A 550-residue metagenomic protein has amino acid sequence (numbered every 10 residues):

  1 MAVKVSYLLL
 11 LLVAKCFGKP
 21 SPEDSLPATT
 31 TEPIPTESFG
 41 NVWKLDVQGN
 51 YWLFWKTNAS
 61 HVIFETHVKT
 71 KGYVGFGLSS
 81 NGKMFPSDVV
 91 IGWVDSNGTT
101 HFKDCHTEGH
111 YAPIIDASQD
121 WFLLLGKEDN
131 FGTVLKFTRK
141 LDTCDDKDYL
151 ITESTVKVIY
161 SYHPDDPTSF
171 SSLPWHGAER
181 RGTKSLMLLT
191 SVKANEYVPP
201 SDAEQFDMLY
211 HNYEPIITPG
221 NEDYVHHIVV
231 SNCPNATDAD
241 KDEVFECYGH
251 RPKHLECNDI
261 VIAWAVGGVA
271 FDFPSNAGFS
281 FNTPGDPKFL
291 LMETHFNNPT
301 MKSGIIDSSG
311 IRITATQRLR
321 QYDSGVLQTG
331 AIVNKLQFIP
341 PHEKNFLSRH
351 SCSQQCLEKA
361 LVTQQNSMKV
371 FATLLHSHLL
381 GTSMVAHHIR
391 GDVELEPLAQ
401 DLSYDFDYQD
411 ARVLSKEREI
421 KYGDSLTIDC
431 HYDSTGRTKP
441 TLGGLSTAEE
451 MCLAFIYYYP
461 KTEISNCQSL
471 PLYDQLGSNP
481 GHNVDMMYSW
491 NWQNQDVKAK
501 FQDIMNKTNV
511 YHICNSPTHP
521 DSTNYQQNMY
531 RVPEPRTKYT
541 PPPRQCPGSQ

Functional and structural regions predicted by a protein language model:
M1-L10, F17: Classical eukaryotic N-terminal signal peptides for Sec-dependent ER targeting/secretion, especially the positively
S6, N50, H110, D120-W121 (+4 more regions): Intrinsically disordered, low-complexity N-terminal regions enriched in serine/proline/glycine with scattered basic
S6, S21, L141, I159 (+6 more regions): Small/flexible residues
S6-L8, S80, H106, S377-L379 (+1 more regions): Generic secondary-structure microfeatures
L12-P200, D240-D272, T427, L442 (+5 more regions): Extracellular-facing/secreted segment signature in eukaryotic proteins
N195-Q550: Beta-strand-centric surfaces of beta-sandwich/beta-rich domains
